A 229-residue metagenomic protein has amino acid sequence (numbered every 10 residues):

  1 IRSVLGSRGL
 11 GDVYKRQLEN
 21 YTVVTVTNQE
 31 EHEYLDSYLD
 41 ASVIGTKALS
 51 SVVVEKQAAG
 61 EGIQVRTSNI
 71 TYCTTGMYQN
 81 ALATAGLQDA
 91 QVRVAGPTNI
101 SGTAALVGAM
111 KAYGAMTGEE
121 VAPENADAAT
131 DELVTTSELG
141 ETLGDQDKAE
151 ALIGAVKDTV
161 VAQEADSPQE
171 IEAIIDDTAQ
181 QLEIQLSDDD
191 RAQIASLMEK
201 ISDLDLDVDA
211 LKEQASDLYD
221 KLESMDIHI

Functional and structural regions predicted by a protein language model:
I1-L10, Y14: Single conserved hydrophobic/aromatic residue that forms the stacking wall/gate of nucleotide- or nucleobase-binding
S3, T22, G62-Q64, A90-R93: Structural motif
G11-D12, L18-N28, H32-I44: Divalent-cation
G11-K15, T74-L82, E170, I174 (+2 more regions): Short, non-transmembrane amphipathic alpha-helical segments
Q29, Q57-A59, S68-I70, A95-N99 (+1 more regions): Solvent-exposed coil/turn segments that connect beta secondary-structure elements in extracytoplasmic/periplasmic
E33-D89: Signal peptide-directed extracytoplasmic domains
A83, Q91-L186: Soluble oligomerization/assembly scaffold segments of membrane-associated complexes
L182-I229: Charged, long alpha-helical assembly modules
